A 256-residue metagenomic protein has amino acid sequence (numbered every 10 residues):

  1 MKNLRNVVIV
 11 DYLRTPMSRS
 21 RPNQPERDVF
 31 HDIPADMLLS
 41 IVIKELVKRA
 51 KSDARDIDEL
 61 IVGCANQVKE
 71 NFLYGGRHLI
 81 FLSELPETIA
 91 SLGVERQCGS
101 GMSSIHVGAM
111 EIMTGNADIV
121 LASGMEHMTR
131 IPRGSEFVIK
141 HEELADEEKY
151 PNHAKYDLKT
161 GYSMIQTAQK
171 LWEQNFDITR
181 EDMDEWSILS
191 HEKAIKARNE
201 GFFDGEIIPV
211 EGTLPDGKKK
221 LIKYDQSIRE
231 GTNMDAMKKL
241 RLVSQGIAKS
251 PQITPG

Functional and structural regions predicted by a protein language model:
M1-A65, K69-S83, A90, C98 (+4 more regions): Conserved active-site "lid/cap" helical segment
R14-P22, D28, D32-I41, R49 (+1 more regions): N-terminal extracellular/periplasmic Venus flytrap/periplasmic-binding protein-like
S20-P22, F72-L73, R130-E136, I222: Short acidic, glycine/serine/threonine-rich loops at helix termini
C64-D118, L158-Q166, G231-G256: Conserved catalytic cysteine-centered active-site region of acyl-thioester-dependent Claisen-condensing enzymes
V94-E126, W172, D177-F202: Active-site-proximal alpha-helical scaffold in enzymes
I119-L171: Flexible glycine-/small-residue-enriched beta->alpha junction loops that bind anionic phosphate/pyrophosphate groups
Y150-H153, E173-Q174, I247-P255: Flexible glycine/proline-enriched surface loops and loop-helix/loop-strand junctions
